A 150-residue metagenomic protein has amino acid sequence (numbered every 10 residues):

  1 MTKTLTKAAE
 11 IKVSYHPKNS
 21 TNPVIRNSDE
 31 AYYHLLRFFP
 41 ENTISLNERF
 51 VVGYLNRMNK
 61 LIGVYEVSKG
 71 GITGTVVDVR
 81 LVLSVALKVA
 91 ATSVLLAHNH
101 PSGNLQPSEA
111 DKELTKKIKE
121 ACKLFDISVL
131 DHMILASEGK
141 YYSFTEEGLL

Functional and structural regions predicted by a protein language model:
M1-P17, N56-M58, T73-L150: Active-site-proximal loop/helix of nucleotide/amide-processing enzymes and allied scaffolds
N19-R80, V85: Glycine-rich, small/polar surface segments that engage phosphate groups of diverse ligands
